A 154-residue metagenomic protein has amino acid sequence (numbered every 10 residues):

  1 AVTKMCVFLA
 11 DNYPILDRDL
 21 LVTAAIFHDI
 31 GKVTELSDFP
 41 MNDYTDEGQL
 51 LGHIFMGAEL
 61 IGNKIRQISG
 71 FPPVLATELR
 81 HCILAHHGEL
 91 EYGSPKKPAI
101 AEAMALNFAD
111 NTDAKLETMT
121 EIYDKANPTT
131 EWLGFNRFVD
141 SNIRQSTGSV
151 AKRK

Functional and structural regions predicted by a protein language model:
V2: Short, surface-exposed polybasic-aromatic patches that bind anionic ligands, especially phosphate groups
V7-A126: Divalent metal-dependent catalytic cores for phosphoryl transfer on phosphate-bearing substrates
N107, T129-R137, S146-K154: N-terminal intrinsically disordered, cationic/polar leader segments that include organellar targeting peptides
D113, F138, I143-R144: C-terminal membrane module of polytopic membrane proteins
